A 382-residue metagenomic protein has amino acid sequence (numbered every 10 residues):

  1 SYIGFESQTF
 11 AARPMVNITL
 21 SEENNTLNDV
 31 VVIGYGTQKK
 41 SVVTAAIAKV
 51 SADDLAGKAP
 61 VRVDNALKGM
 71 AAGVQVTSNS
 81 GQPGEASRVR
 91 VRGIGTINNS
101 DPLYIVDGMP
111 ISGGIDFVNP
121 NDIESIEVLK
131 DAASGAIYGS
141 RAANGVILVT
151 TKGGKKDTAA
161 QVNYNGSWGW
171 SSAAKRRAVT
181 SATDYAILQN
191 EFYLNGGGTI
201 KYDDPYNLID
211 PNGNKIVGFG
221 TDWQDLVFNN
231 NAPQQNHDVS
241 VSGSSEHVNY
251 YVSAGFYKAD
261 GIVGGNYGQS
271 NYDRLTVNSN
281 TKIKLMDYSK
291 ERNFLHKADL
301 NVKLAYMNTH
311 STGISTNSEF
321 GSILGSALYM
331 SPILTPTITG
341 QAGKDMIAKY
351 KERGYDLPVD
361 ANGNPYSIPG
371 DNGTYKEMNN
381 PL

Functional and structural regions predicted by a protein language model:
S1-D287, E291-L300, N372-E377: Short, small/polar-rich motifs associated with maturation and membrane association, primarily at protein termini
S172-D203, M307-G370: A surface-exposed, glycine/aromatic-enriched loop/edge motif typical of exported proteins
